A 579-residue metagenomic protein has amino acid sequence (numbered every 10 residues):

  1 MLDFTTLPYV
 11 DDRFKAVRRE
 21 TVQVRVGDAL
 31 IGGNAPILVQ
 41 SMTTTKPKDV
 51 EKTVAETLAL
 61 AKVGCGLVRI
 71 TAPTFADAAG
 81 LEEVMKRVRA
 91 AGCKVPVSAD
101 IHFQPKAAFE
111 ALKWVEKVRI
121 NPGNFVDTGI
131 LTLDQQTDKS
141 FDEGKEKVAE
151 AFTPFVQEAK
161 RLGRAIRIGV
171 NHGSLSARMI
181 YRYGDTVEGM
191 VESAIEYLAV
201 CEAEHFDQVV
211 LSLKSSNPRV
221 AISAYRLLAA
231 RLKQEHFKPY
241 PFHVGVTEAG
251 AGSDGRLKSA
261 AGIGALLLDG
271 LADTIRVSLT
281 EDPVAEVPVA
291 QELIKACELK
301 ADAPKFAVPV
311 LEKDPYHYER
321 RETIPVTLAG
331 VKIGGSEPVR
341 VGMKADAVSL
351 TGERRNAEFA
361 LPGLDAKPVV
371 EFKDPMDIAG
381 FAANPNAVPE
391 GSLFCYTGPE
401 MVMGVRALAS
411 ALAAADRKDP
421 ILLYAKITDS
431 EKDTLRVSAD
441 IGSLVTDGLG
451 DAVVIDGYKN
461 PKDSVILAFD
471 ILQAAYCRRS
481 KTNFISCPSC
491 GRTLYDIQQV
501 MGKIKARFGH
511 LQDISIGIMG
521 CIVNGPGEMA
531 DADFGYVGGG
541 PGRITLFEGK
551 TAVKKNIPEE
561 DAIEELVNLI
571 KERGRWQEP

Functional and structural regions predicted by a protein language model:
L2-S41, V156, K160-L162, L299-V348 (+1 more regions): N-terminal amphipathic alpha-helix/helix-capping segment at the start of soluble metabolic enzymes
N34-K52, V97-Q104, M179-V191, T247-L257 (+3 more regions): Active-site mouth loops of central-metabolism enzymes
I37-T43, V68-I70, V97-I101, V118-I120 (+11 more regions): Hydrophobic faces of well-ordered beta-strands that scaffold small-molecule active sites in alpha/beta enzyme cores
T44, V63-V88, P122-E143, V209-P218 (+1 more regions): Glycine-rich, proline-tolerant flexible connector loops at the mouths of alpha/beta enzymes
C65-R69, V115-T132, L268-V284, F394 (+2 more regions): Glycine-rich phosphate-binding active-site loops on the catalytic face of alpha/beta enzymes
A72-W114, V348-T351: N-terminal active-site wall of soluble small-molecule enzyme domains
K94-T132, D138-E158, G163: Hydrophobic or amphipathic alpha-helical targeting/insertion segments
Q136-F152, Q157, M179-T323, L328 (+2 more regions): Catalytic alpha/beta core domains of metabolic enzymes, predominantly
